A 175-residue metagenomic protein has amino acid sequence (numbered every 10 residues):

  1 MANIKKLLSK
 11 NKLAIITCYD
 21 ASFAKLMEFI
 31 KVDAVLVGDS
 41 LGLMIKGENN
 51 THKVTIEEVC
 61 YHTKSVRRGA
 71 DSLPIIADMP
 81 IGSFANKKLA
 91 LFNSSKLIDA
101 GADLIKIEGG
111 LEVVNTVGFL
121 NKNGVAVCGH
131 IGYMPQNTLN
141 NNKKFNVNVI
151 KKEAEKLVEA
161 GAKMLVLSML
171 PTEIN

Functional and structural regions predicted by a protein language model:
M1-N175: Alpha/beta enzyme core
